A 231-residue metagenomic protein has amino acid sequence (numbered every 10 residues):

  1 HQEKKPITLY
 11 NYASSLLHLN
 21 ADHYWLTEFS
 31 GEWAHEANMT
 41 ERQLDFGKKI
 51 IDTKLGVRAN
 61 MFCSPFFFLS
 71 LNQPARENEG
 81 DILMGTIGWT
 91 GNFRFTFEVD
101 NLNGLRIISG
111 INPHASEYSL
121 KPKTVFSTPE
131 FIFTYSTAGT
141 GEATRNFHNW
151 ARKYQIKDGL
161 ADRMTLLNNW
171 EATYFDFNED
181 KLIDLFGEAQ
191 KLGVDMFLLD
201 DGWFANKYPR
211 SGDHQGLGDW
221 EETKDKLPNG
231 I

Functional and structural regions predicted by a protein language model:
H1-V99, N103-L105, H114-S116: Polysaccharide-binding surfaces and accessory modules of carbohydrate-active proteins
G31, G139-T140, I156, K226-G230: Glycine-centered helix-coil hinge/cap
I87-F93, V99, I132-A151: Acidic/glycine-rich phosphate/pyrophosphate-binding loops and surrounding catalytic core that coordinate Mg2+
S109, P122, P228-I231: Short, intrinsically disordered, charge-balanced linker/junction segments flanking boundaries in proteins
A115-L120, L192: Glycine-rich, acidic/polar active-site loops that bind/position phosphate-bearing ligands
Y118-T137: Short Pro-Gly-centered flexible turn/kink motifs
L120-K121, H148-R163: N-terminal amphipathic alpha-helix/helix-capping segment at the start of soluble metabolic enzymes
D158-I231: Aromatic-lined carbohydrate-binding/catalytic grooves of carbohydrate-active enzymes
